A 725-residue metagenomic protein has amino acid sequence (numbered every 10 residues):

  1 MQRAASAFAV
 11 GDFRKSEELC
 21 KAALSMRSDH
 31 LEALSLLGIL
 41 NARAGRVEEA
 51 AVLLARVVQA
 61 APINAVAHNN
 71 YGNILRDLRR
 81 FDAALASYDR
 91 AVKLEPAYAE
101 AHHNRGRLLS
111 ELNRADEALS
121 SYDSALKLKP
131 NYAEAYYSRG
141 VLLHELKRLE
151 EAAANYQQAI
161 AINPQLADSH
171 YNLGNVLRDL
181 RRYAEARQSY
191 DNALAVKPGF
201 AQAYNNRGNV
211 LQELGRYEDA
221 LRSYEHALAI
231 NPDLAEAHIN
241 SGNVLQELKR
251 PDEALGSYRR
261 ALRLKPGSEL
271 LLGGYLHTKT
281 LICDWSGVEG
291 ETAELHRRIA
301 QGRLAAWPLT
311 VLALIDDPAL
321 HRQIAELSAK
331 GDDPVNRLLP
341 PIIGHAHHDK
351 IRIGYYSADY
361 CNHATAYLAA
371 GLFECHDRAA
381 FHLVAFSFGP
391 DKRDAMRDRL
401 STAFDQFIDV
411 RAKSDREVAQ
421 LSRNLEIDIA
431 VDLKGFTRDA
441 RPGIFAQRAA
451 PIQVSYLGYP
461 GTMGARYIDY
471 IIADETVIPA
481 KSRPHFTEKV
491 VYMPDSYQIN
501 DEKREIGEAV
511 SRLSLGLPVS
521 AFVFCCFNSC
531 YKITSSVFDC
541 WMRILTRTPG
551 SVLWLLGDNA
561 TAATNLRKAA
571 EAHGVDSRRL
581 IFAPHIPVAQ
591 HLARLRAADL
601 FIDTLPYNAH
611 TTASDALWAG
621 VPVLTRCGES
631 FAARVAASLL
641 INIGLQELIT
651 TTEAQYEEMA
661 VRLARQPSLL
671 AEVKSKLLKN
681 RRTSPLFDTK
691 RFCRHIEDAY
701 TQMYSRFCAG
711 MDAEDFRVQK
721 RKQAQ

Functional and structural regions predicted by a protein language model:
M1-P518, S529, D539, R567-D576 (+8 more regions): Alpha-helical solenoid repeat scaffolds of the TPR/TPR-like class and their adjacent stem/linker regions that mediate
I351-Y355, F524, L553: Conserved hydrophobic helix-helix packing surfaces used for dimerization/oligomerization
A380-H382, M542-A572: A conserved nucleotide-sugar
C525-S536: Substrate-binding clefts and catalytic carboxylate motifs of secreted carbohydrate-active enzymes
F527-N528, L556, R626: Short beta-strand->loop
I602, A616: Donor-sugar nucleotide-binding helix/loop cap in glycosyltransferases
